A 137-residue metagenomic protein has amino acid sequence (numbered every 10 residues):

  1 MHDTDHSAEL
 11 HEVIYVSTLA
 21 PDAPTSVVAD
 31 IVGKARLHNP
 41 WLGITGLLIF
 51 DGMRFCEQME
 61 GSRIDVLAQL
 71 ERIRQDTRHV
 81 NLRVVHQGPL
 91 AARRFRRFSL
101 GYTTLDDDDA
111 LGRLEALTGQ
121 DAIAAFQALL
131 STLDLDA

Functional and structural regions predicted by a protein language model:
M1-A137: Charge-rich, low-complexity N-terminal segments
